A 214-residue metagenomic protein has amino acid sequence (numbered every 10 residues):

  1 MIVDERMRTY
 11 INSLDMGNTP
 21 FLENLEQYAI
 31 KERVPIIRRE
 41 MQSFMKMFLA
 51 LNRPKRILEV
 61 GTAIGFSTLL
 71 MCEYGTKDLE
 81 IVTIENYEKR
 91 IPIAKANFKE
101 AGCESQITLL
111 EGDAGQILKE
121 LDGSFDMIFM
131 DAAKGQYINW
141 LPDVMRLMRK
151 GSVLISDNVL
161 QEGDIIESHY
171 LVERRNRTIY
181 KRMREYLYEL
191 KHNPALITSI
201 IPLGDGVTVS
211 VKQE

Functional and structural regions predicted by a protein language model:
M1-M127, K134-I155, V159-E214: A short alpha-helical cap/connector motif
